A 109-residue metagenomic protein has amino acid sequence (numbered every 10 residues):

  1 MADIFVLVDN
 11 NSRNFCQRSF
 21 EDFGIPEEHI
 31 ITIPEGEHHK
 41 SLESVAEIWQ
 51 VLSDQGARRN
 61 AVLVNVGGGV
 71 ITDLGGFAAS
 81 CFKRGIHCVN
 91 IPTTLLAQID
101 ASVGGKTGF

Functional and structural regions predicted by a protein language model:
M1-V62: ATP/NTP phosphate-donor binding region
K40-F109: Glycine/threonine-rich beta-strand-loop-alpha-helix active-site module that forms ligand/phosphate-binding
